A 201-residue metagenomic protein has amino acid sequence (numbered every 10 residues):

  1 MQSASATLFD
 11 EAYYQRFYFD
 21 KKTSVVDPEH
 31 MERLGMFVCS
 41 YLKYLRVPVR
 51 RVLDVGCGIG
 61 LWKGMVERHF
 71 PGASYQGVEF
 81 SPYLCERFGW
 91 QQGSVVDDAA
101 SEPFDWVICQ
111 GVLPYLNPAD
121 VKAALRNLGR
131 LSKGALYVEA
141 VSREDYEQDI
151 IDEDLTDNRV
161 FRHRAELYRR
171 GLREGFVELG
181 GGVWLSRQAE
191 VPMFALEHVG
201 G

Functional and structural regions predicted by a protein language model:
M1-A100, L116-A123, N127-G129, G134-G201: Class I (Rossmann-like) S-adenosyl-L-methionine-dependent methyltransferase catalytic domain, capturing the SAM-binding
I108: A conserved beta-strand element that flanks and buttresses the S-adenosyl-L-methionine
G111-Y115: Short catalytic micro-motifs in class I SAM-dependent methyltransferases
